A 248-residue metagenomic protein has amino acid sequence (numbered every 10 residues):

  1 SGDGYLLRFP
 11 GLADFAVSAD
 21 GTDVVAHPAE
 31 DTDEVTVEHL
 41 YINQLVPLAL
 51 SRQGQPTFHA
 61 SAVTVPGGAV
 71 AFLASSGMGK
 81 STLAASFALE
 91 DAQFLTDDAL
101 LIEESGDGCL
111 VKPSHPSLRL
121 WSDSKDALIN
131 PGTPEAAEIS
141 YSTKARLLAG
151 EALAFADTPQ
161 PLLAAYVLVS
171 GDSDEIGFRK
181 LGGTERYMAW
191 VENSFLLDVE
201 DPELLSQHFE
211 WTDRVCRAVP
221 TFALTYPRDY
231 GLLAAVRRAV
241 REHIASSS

Functional and structural regions predicted by a protein language model:
S1-G4, F222: Transition-metal
D3-R52: Charged, amphipathic alpha-helical linker segments immediately N-terminal to NTP-binding catalytic cores
P10, A19, F87, L95-D97: A short, compositionally biased micro-patch
R52-A62: Pre-Walker A adenine-sensing motif
S61, V65-A74, L89-S248: Glycine-rich, often acidic-flanked micro-motifs that create phosphate/phosphodiester-binding or positioning elements
G77: Walker A (P-loop) phosphate-binding loop of P-loop NTPases
K80: Conserved lysine of the Walker
L83-A84: Post-Walker A alpha-helix
